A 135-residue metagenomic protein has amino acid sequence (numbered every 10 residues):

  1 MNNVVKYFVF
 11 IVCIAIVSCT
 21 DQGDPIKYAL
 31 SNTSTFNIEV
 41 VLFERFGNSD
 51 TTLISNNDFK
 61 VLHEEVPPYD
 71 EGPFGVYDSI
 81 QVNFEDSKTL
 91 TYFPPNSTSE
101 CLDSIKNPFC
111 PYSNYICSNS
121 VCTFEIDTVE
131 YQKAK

Functional and structural regions predicted by a protein language model:
M1-C19: Sec-dependent bacterial lipoprotein signal peptides
V17, N56-N57: Glycine-centered secondary-structure boundary/capping sites
C19-A29, V41-L53, E65-P67, P73-K135: Intrinsically disordered, low-complexity segments enriched in small/polar residues
T35-V40: Short acidic/proline- and small/hydrophobic-mixed sequence motifs that coincide with surface turns and coil-to-beta
N57-E64: Short Pro-Gly-centered flexible turn/kink motifs
